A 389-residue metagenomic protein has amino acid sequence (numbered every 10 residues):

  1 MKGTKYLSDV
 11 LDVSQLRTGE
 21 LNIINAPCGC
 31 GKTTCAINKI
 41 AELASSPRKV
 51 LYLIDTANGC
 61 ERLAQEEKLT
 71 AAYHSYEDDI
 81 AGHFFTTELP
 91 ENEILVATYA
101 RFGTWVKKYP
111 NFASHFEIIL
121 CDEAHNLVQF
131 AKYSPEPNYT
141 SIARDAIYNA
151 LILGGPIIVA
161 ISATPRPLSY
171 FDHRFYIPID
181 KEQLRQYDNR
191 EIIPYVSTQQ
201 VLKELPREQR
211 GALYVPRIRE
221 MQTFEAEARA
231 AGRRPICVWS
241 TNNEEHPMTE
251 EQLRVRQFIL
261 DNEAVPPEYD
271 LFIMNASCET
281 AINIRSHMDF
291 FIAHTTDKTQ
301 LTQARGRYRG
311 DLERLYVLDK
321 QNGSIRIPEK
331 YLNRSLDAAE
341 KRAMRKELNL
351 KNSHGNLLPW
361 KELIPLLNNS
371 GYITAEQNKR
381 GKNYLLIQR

Functional and structural regions predicted by a protein language model:
M1-T18: Pre-Walker A adenine-sensing motif
T18-N38: Walker A/P-loop
T34-C35, K39-I40, A44-A72, R217-R219: Conserved Walker A/P-loop ATP-binding site and its immediately adjacent core in helicase/helicase-like ATPase domains
E67-K107, R256-L260: Inter-Walker segment of RecA-like/P-loop motor cores
F112-Y148: SF2 helicase catalytic motif II
P165-P206: Interdomain hinge/linker at the junction between the two RecA-like core domains of SF2 helicases
N242-N275: Conserved helicase ATPase core of P-loop NTP-dependent helicases/translocases
F290, H294-L315: Conserved SF2 helicase motif VI
